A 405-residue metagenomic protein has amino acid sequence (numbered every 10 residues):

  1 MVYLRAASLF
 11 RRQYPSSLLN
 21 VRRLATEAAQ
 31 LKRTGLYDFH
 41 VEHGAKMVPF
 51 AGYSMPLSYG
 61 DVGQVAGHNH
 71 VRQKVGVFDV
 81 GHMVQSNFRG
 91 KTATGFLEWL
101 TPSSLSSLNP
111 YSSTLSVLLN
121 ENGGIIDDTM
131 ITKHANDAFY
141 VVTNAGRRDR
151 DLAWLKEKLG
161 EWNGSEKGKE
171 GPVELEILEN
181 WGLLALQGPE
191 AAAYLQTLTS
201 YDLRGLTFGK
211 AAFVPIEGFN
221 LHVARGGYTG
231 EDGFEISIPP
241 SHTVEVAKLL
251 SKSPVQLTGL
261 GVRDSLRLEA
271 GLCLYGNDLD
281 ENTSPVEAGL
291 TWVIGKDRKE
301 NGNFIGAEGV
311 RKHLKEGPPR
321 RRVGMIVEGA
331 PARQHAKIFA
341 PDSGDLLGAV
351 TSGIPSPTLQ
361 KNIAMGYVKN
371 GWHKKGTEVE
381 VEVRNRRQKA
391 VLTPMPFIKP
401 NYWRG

Functional and structural regions predicted by a protein language model:
V2-F10, N20-P49, M55-Y59, A135-D137 (+1 more regions): Conserved, structured C-terminal
V2-L4, P15-L119, G124: Acidic, proline/glycine-enriched N-terminal capping motif
D79, D128, E235: Acidic active-site catalytic centers that drive phospho-/nucleotidyl reactions and related ester hydrolyses
S103-K158: Well-ordered mid-protein domain cores that form the structural environment of catalytic cofactors
